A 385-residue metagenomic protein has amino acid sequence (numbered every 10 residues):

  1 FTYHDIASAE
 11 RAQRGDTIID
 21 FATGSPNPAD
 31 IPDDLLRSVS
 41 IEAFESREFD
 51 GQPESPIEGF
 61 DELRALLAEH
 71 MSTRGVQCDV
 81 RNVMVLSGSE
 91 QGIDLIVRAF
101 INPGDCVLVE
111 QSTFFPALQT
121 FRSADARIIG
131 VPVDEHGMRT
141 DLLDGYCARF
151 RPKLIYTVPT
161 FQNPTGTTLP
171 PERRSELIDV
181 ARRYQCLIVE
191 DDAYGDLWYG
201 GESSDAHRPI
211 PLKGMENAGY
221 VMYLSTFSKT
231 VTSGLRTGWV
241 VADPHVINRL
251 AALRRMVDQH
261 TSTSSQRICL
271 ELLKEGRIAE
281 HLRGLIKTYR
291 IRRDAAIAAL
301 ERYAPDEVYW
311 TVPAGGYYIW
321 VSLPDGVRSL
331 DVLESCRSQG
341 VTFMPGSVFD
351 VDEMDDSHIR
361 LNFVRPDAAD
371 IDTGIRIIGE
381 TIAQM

Functional and structural regions predicted by a protein language model:
F1-G88, L95, K274, T342 (+1 more regions): N-terminal small-domain helix-loop-helix segment of the aminotransferase-like
E45, D50-Q185, V189, G195-E216 (+3 more regions): Conserved core of the PLP fold type I
A193, L197, R337-R360: Conserved PLP cofactor-binding pocket of PLP-dependent enzymes
N217-K287: Conserved core segment of the aminotransferase class I/II
L270, K287-I297, Y309-S322, V332: Conserved glycine-rich beta-strand-loop-beta hairpin in the small C-terminal domain of fold type I
V327-V332, A369-T373: Short, conserved charged micro-motifs
S338, D352-M385: PLP-dependent enzyme catalytic core of the Aspartate aminotransferase-like
